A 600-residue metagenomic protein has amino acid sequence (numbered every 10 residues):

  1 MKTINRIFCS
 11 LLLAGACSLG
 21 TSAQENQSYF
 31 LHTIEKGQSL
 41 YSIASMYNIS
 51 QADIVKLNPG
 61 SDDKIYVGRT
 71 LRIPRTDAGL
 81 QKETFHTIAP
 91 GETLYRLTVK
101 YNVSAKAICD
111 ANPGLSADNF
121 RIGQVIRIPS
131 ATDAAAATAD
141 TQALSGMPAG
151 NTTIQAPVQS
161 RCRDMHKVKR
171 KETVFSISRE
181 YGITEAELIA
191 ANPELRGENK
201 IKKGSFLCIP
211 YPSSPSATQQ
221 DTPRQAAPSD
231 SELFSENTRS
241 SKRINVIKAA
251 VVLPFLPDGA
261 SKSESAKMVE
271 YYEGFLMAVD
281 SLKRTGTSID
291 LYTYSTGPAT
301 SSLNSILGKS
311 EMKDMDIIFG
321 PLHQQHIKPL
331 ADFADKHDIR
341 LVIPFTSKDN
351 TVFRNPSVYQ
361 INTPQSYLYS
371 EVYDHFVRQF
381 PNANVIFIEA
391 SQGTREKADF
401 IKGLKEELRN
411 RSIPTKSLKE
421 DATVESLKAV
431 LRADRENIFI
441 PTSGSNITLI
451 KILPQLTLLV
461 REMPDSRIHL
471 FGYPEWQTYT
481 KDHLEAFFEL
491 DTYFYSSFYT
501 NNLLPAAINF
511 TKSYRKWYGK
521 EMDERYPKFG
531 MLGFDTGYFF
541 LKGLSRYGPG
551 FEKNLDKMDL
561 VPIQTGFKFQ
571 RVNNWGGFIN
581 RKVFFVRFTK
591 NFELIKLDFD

Functional and structural regions predicted by a protein language model:
M1-L31, R72, I595-D600: Bacterial Sec-dependent N-terminal signal peptides
A23-N48, R75-V103, P148-T184: Primarily a LysM-type cell-wall glycan-binding module
F30, S61, T84, S116 (+2 more regions): Short, conserved secondary-structure segments in the cores of folded domains
E35-R75, V99-K100, A105-G114, D118 (+1 more regions): Acidic (E/D-rich), amphipathic helical modules within compact regulatory domains
A136-G182, A186-E187, A191-G197, K202-D600: Extracytosolic ligand-binding ectodomains
